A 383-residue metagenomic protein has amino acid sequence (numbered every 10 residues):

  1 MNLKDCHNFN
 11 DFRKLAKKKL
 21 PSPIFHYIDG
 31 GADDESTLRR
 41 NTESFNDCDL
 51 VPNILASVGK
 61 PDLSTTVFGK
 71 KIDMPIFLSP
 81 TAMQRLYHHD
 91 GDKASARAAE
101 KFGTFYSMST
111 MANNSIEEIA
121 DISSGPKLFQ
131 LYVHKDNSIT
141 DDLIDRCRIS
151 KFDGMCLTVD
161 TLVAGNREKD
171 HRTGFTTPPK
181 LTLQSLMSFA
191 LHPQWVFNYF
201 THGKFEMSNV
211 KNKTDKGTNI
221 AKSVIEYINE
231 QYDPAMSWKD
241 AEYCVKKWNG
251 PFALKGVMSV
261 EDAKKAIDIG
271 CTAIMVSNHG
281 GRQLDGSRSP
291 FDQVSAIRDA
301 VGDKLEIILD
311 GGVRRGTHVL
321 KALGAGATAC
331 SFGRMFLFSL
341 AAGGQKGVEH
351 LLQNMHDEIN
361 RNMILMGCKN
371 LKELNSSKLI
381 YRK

Functional and structural regions predicted by a protein language model:
M1-G69, P178-M236, K372-S376, I380: An N-cap/entry alpha-helix motif that binds or orients negatively charged groups
M1-N46, D292-L309, V313-K383: Alpha/beta catalytic cores of nucleotide-metabolism and tRNA/nucleoside-modifying enzymes
A32-D33, T110-N114, K135, M258 (+2 more regions): Short beta->alpha linker loops
D49, S64-T66, P75-S79, F105-S109 (+2 more regions): Short, conserved beta-strand segments within well-ordered enzyme catalytic domains that often line or immediately flank
I72-M111: Glycine-rich active-site/cofactor-binding loop and its immediate structural neighborhood
F77-M83, P126-Y132, I225-Y227: Short, basic, glycine/proline-bearing loop/turn elements
M83, R97, I122, S138-L309 (+1 more regions): Alpha/beta enzyme core
E100-I122, P126-T140: A gly/proline- and charged-residue-enriched helix-loop-helix capping module
